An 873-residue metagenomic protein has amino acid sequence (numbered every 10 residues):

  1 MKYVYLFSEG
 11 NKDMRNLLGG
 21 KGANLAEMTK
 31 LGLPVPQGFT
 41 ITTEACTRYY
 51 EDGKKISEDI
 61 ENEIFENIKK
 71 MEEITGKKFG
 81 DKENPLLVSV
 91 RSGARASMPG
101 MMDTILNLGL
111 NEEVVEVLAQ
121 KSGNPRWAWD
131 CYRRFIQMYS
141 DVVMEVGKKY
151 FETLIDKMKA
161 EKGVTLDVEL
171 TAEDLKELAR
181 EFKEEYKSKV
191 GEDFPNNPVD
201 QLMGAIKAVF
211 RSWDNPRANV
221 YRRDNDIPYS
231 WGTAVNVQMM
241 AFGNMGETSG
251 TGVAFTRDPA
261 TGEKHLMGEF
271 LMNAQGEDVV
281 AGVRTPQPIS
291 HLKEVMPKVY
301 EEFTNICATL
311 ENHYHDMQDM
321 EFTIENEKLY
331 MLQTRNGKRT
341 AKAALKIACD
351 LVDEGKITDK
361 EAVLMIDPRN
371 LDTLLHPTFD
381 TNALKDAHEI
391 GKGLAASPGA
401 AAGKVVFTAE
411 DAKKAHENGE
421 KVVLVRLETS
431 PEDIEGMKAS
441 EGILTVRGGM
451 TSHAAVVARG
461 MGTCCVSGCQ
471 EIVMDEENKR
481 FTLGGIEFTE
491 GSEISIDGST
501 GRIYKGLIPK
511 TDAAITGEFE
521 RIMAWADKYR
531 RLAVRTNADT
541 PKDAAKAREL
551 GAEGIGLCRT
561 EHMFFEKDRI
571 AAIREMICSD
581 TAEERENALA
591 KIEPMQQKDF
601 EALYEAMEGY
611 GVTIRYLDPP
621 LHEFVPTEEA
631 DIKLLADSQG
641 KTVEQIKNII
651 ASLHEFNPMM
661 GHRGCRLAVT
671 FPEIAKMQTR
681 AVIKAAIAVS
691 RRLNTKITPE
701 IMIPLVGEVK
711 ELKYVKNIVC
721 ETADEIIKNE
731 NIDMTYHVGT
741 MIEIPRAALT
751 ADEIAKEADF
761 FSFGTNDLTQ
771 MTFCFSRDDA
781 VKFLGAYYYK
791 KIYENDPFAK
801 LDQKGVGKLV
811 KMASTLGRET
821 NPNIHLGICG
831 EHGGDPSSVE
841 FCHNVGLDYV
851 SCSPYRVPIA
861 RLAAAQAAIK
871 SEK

Functional and structural regions predicted by a protein language model:
M1-A387, K413-H416, E420-V423, S430-E435 (+11 more regions): Nucleotide/phosphate-binding sheet-loop regions of phosphoryl- and nucleotidyl-transfer enzymes
F39, V446-G448, S467-Q470, C558 (+2 more regions): Short beta->alpha connector loops at strand-helix junctions that form conserved, small/polar/Pro-enriched
R91-S92, I515, W525-K873: Conserved alpha/beta-domain cores
I206, L375-F407, E520-T536, D543-K546: Flexible inter-domain linker/hinge segments
N236, V406, V423-V425, L444 (+3 more regions): Structural motif
K328-Y330, L427-K438, G442-L444, M450-V456 (+5 more regions): Glycine-rich phosphate/ribose-binding loops and adjacent secondary-structure elements that form binding surfaces
K392-E432, L483-R521: Extended, non-globular alpha-helical segments
